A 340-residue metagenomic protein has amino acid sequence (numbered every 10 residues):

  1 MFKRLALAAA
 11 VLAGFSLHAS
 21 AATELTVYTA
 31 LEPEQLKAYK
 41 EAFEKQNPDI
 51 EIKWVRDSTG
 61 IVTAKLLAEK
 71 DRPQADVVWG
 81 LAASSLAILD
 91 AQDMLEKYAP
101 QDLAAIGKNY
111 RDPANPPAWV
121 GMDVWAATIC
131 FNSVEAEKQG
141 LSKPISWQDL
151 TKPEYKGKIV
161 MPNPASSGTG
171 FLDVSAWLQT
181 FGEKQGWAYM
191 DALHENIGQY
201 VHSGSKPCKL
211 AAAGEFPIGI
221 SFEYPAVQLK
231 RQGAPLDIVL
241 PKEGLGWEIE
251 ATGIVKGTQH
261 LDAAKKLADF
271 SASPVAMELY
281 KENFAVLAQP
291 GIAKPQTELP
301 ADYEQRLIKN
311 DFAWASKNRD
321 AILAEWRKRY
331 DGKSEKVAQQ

Functional and structural regions predicted by a protein language model:
A22-A87: Early extracytoplasmic/lumenal segment of secretory-pathway proteins
A30, E34-K37, Q74-E215: Extracytoplasmic ligand-binding site segments that recognize negatively charged/polar headgroups
S84-I88, A212, F216-P235, F284: A ligand-binding cleft/hinge motif common to bilobed small-molecule-binding domains
L95-A104, W119-V120, Q148, I218 (+3 more regions): Short beta-strand->loop
A105-K108, Y189-H194, Y200-V201, Q232-K256 (+1 more regions): Periplasmic-binding protein-like
C130-E135, S175-L178, E248-H260, L279-Y280: A bilobed periplasmic-binding-protein/Venus flytrap-type ligand-binding module shared by bacterial periplasmic
E154-P162, S271-K294: Periplasmic-binding protein-like
N310-Q340: Conserved C-terminal helix/tail region of periplasmic/extracytoplasmic solute-binding proteins
